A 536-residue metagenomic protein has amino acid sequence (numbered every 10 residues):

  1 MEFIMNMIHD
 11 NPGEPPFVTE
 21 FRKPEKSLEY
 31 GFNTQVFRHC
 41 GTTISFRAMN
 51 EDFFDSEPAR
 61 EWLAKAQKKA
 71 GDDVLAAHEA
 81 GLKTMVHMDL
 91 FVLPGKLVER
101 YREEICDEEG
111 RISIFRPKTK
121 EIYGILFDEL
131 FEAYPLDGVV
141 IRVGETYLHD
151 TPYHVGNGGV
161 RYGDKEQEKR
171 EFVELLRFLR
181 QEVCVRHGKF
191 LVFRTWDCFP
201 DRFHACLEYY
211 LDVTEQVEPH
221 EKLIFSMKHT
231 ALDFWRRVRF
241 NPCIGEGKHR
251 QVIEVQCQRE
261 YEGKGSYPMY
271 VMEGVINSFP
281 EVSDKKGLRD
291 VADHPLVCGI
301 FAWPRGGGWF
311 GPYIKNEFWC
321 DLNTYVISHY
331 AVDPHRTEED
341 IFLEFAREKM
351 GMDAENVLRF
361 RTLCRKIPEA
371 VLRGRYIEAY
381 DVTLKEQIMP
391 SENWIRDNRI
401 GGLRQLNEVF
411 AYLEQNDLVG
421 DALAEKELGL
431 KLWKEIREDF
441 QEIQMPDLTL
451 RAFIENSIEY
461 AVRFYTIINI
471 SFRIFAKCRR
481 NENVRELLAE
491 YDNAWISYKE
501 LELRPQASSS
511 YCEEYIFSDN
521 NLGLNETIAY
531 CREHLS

Functional and structural regions predicted by a protein language model:
E2-L232, R236-R237, E262-M269, P304-D321 (+3 more regions): Aromatic-lined carbohydrate-binding surfaces of glycoside hydrolases
P16, A59-A66, P94, E109 (+8 more regions): General structural signal for secondary-structure boundaries
S45, A292-D293, A346: Alpha-helix boundary recognition
G81-V92, V140-G144, F193-T195, K248-H249 (+4 more regions): A broadly tuned preference for mixed-charge, low-complexity surface segments
G163-L176, D233-F234, G263-C298, P304 (+1 more regions): Amphipathic, soluble alpha/beta structural segments
K222-G308, A411-G420: Active-site core of glycosidic bond-cleaving carbohydrate-active enzymes
L296-L522, H534-S536: C-terminal non-catalytic alpha-helical accessory regions
T527-H534: A recurrent domain-boundary module in secreted/ectodomain proteins
